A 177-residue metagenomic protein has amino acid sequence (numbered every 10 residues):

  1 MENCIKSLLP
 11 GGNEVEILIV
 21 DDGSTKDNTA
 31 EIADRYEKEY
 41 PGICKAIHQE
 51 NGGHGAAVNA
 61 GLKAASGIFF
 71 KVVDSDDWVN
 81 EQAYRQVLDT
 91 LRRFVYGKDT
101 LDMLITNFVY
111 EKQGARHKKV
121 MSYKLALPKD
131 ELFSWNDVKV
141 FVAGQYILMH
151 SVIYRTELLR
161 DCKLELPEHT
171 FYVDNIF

Functional and structural regions predicted by a protein language model:
K6-V15: Short, acidic, metal-binding catalytic loop of nucleotide-sugar glycosyltransferases
S7, D21-E31: A conserved acidic beta->alpha catalytic loop
E14-S24, K45-E50, D74-S75: Short beta-strand/loop segment that forms part of the nucleotide-sugar
N28, D77-T90: Acidic donor-binding/catalytic loop of UDP-sugar-dependent glycosyltransferases, especially processive GT2
Q49-A65: Glycine-rich, basic loop-to-helix element that forms the pyrophosphate-binding segment of sugar-nucleotide handling
F70: Short aromatic/hydrophobic "clamp" motif used to bind/position activated sugar donors
Y84-K119: Conserved donor NDP-sugar-binding/catalytic core segment of glycosyltransferases
E131, W135-F177: Conserved nucleotide-sugar donor-binding catalytic segment
